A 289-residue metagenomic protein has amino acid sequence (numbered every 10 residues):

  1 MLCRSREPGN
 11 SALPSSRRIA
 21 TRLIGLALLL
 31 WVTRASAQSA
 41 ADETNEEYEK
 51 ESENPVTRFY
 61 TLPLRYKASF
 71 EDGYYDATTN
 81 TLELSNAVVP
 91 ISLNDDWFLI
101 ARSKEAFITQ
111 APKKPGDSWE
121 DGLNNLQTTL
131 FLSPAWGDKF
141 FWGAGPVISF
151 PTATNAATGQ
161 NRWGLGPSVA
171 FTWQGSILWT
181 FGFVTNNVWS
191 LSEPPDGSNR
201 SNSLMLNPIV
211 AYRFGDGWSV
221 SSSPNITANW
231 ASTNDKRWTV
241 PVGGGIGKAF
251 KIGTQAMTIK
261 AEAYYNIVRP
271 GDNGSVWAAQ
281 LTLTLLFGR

Functional and structural regions predicted by a protein language model:
M1-R18: N-terminal secretory signal peptides that target proteins for export/translocation
A12-L13, L26-A27, A37: N-terminal leader/targeting segments
A20-L28: Sec-dependent signal peptide hydrophobic core
V32-R34: N-terminal signal peptide c-region/cleavage motif recognized by signal peptidases
A37-R289: Transmembrane beta-barrel domains of Gram-negative outer membranes and organellar outer membranes
